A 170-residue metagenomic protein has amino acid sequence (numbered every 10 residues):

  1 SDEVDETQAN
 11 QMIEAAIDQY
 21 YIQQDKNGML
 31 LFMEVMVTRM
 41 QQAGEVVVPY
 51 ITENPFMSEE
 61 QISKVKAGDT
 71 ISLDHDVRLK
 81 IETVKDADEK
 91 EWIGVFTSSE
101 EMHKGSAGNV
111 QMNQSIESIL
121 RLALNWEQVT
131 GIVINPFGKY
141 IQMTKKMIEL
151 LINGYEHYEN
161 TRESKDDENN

Functional and structural regions predicted by a protein language model:
S1-N170: An interfacial alpha-helical scaffold signature
